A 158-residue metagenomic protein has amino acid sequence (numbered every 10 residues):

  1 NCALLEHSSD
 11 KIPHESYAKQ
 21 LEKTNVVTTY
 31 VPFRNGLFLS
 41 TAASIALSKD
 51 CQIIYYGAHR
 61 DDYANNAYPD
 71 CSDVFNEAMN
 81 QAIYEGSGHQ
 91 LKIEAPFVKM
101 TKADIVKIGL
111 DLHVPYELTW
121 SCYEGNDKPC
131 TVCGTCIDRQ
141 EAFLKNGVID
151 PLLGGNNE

Functional and structural regions predicted by a protein language model:
N1-H113: ATP-dependent adenylation/nucleotidyltransferase module used to activate substrates
S40, W120-E141: Local cysteine-cluster metal-coordination motifs and their immediate loop/turn environment, predominantly Fe-S cluster
K49, E117, T131: Structured loop/turn residues at beta-strand edges in well-structured enzyme cores
Y63, M100, V114, C130 (+2 more regions): Short, surface-exposed, charged/polar-biased interaction segments
H113-T119: A short alpha-helix-loop-beta-strand transition element characteristic of N-terminal alpha/beta dinucleotide-binding
G125-N126, G147-N157: Short cysteine/histidine-rich metal-coordination sites, predominantly Zn2+-binding motifs
G134, A142-P151: Short cysteine/histidine-rich zinc-coordinating motifs and their immediately flanking basic loops
